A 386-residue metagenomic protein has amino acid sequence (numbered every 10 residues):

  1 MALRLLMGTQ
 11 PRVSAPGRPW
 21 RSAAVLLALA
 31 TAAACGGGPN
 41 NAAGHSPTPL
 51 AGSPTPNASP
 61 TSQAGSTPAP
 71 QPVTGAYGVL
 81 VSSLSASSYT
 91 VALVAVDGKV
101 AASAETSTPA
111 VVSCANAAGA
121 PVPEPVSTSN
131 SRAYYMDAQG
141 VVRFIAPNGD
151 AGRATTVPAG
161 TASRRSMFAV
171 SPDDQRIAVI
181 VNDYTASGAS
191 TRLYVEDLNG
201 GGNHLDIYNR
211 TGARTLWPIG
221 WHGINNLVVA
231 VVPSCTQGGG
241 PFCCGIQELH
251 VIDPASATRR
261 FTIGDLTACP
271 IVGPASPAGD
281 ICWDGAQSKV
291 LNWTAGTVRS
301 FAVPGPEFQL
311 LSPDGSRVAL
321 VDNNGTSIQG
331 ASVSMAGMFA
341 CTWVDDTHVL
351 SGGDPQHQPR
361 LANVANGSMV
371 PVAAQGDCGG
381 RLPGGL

Functional and structural regions predicted by a protein language model:
T31-A34: C-terminal motif of bacterial Sec signal peptides marking the signal peptidase cleavage site
G36-P39: Bacterial signal peptide processing site
G65-A102: An edge-strand/N-cap motif at the start of beta-rich repeat modules
L84-S87, G140, N182-S187, P233-G238 (+1 more regions): Short glycine/acidic-enriched loop and turn motifs that connect beta-strands
Y89-N116, G140-P158, R192-I207, F242-I263 (+3 more regions): Surface-exposed loop/turn elements that mediate protein-protein interactions on large endomembrane-trafficking
P109-V126, A162-A169, A213-G220, D265-A275 (+3 more regions): Repeated scaffold domains used in trafficking and secretory/extracellular systems, primarily beta-propellers
A133, I177, L227-V228, D280 (+2 more regions): Hydrophobic beta-strand positions that form the internal "hydrophobic ladder" of WD40/Gbeta-like beta-propeller blades
N203-L205, R210-G285: Solenoidal tandem-repeat scaffolds enriched in leucines and small polar residues
